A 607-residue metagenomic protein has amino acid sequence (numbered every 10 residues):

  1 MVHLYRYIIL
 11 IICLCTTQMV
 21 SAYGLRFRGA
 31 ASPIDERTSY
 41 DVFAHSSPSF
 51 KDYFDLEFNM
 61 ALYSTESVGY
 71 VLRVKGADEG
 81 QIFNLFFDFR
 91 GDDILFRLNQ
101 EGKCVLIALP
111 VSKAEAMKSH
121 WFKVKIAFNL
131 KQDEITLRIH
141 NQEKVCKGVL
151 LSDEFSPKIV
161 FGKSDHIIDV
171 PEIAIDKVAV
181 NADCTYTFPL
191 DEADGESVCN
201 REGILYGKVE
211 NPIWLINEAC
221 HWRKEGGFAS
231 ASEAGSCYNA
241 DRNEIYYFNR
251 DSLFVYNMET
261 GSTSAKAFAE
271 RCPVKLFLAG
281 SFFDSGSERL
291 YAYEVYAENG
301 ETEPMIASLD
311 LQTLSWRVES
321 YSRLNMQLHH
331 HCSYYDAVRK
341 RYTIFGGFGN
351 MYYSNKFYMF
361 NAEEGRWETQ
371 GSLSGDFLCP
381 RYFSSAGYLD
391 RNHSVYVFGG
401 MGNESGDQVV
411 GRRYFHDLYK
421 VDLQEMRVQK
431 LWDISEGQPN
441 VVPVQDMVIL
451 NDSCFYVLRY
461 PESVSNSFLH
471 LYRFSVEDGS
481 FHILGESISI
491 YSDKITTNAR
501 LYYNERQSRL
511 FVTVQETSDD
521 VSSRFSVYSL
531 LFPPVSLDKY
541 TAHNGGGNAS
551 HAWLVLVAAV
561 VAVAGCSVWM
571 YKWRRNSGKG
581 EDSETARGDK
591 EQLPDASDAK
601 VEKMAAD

Functional and structural regions predicted by a protein language model:
S21-D41, D183-G227: Extracytoplasmic low-complexity segments
L72-Q100: Glycan-recognition/cleft segments
N99-K123: Short, aromatic/His-centered strand-loop micro-motif at the edge of beta-sheets
S119-L137: Short tryptophan-centered beta-strand motifs in secreted/extracellular beta-sheet-rich domains of glycan-recognition
V145-A174: Flexible glycan-contacting loops in extracellular carbohydrate-active proteins
G226-Y246, V274-Y293, N299, I306 (+10 more regions): Conserved short beta-strand element of beta-propeller blades
P304-T313, N355-R366, V410-M426, F468-S480 (+1 more regions): Beta-propeller blade signature
Q429-Q445, E477-E505, T541-G547: Conserved blade-ending motifs and adjacent loop-strand segments that build the rim/top face of beta-propeller domains
